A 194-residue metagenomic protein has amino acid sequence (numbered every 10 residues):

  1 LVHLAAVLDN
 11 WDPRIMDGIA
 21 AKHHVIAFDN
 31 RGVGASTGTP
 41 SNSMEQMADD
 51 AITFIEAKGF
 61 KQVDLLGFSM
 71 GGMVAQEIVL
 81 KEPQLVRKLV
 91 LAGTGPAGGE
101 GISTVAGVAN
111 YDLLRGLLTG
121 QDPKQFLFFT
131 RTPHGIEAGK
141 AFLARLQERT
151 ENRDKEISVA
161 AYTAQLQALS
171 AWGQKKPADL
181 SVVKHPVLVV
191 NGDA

Functional and structural regions predicted by a protein language model:
L1-T37: Conserved HGGG/HGGXW glycine-rich cap/lid loop of the alpha/beta-hydrolase fold
I26-L66: Active-site loop/oxyanion-hole signature of alpha/beta-hydrolase fold enzymes
D64, R87-V90, S181: Residue in the alpha/beta-hydrolase core beta-strand immediately N-terminal to the catalytic nucleophile
L65-G67, A92, V190: Short beta-strand immediately N-terminal to the catalytic nucleophile in serine-hydrolase-like folds
G67-G71, A75: Gly/Ala-rich beta-loop-alpha elbow adjacent to hydrolase catalytic centers
L80, R87-G120: Flexible "cap/lid" loop of the alpha/beta hydrolase fold
D122-Q174, A178-D179: Conserved alpha/beta-hydrolase catalytic His-Asp/Glu region
V183, V189-N191: Short beta-strand/loop motif that positions the catalytic acidic residue of the alpha/beta-hydrolase fold
